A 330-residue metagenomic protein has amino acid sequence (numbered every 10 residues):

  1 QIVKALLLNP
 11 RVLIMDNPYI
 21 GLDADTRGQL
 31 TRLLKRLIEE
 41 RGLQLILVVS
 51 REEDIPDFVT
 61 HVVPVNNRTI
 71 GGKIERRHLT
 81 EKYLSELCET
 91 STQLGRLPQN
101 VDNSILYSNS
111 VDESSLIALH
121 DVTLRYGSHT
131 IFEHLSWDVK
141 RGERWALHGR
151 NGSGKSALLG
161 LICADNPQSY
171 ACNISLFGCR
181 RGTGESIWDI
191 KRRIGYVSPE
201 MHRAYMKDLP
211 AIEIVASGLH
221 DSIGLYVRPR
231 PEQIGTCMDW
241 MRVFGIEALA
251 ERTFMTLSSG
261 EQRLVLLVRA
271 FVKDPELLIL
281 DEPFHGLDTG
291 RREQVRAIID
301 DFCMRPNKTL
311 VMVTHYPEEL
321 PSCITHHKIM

Functional and structural regions predicted by a protein language model:
I2, L267: Hydrophobic anchor residue at the start of the ABC signature
L13-N17, L278-E282: Catalytic Walker B motif of ABC-type/P-loop ATPase nucleotide-binding domains
N67-Q99, P321-S322, M330: Conserved beta-strand-loop-alpha-helix hinge in the C-terminal portion of ABC ATPase nucleotide-binding domains
I117, I131-H134: Conserved structural motif at the start of ABC-family nucleotide-binding domains
N173-D189: ABC ATPase NBD Q-loop/coupling interface
A216, P231-L249: Conserved ABC ATPase "signature" region
Y226-P229, T253-L257, E261: Conserved ABC ATPase signature
